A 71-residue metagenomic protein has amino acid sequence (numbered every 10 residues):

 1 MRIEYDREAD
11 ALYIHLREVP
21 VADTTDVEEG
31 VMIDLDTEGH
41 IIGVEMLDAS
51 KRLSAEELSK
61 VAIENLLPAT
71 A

Functional and structural regions predicted by a protein language model:
M1-R2: Absolute protein N-terminus
Y5-D6, M32: Membrane-targeting and insertion segments and their boundary/processing signals
R7, L12-V19, S59, I63-A69: N-terminal intrinsically disordered, cationic/polar leader segments that include organellar targeting peptides
A11-A49: Amphipathic, hydrophobic secondary-structure cores in small proteins
G43-A71: C-terminal structural segments of small proteins and small subunits
